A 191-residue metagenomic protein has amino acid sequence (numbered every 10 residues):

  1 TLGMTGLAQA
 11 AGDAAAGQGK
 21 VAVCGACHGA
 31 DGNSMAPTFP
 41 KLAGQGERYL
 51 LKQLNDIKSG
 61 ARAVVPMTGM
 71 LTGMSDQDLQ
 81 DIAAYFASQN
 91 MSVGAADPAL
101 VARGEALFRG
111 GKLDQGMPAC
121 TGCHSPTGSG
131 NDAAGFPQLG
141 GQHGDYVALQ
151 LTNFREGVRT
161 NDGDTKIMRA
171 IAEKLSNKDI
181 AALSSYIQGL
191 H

Functional and structural regions predicted by a protein language model:
M4-V21, M35-T38, S88-D114: Electrostatic cytochrome c docking/interface patches
A14, Q18-G60: The feature marks the first
A15-A22, E47, L51, G111-T121 (+2 more regions): Sequence context surrounding c-type heme c attachment/ligation sites in exported
C24-A30, I82, M117-P126, L183: The canonical Cys-X-X-Cys-His
A26-S34, A87-S88, C123-S129, Q188: Detector for the c-type heme attachment site
M35-K41, D56-A99, D132-Q138, E156-L190: Axial heme c-ligation environment in periplasmic c-type cytochrome domains
A95-F136, G144: Short, solvent-exposed interaction modules
